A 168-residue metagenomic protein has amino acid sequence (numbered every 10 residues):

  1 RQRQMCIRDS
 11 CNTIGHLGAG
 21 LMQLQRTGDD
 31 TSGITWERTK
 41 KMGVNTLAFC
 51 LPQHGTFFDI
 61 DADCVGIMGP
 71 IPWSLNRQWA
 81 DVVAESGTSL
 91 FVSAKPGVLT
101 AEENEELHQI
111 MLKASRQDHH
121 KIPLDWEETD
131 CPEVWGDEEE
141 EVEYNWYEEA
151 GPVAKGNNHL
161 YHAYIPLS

Functional and structural regions predicted by a protein language model:
Q4, R8-L99: Glycan-recognition surfaces
L51-H54, F58-C64, F91-S168: Glycan-recognition and catalytic regions of carbohydrate-active enzymes
